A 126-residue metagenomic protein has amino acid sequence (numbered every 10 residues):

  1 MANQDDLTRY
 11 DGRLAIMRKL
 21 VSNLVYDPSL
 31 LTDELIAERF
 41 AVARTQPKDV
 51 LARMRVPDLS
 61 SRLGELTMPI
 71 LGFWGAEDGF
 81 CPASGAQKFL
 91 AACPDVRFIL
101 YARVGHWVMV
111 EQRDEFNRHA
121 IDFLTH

Functional and structural regions predicted by a protein language model:
N3-D11: A short acidic, glycine-rich active-site loop that binds or catalyzes chemistry on phosphate/adenosine moieties
Y10-M68: Conserved alpha/beta-hydrolase catalytic His-Asp/Glu region
A43, F89, W107-V108: Conserved short C-terminal alpha-helix that flanks the catalytic cleft of nucleotide-sugar-dependent
L66, G72-W74, D78: Short beta-strand/loop motif that positions the catalytic acidic residue of the alpha/beta-hydrolase fold
G79-G85: Conserved alpha/beta-hydrolase "acid-adjacent" motif
Q87-V96: Active-site-adjacent alpha-helix of alpha/beta-hydrolase-fold enzymes
D95-H126: Catalytic active-site module of serine/aspartate enzymes centered on a nucleophile-bearing elbow/loop
